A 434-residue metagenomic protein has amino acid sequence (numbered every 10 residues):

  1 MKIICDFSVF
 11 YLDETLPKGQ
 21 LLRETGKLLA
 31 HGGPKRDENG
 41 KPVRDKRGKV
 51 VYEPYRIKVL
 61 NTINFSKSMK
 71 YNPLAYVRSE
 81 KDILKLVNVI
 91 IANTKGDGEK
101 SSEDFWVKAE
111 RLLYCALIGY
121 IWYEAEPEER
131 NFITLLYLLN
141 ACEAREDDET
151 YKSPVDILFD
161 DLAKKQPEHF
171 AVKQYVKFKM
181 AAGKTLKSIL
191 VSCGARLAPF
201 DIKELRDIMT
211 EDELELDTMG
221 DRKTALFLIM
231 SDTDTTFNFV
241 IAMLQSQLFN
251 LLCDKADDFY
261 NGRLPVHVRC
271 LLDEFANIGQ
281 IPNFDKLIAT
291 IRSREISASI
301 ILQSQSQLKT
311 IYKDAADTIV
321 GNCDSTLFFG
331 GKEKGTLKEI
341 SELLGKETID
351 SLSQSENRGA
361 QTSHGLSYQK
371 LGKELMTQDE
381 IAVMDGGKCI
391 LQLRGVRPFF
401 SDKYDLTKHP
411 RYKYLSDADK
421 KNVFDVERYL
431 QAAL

Functional and structural regions predicted by a protein language model:
M1-I296, I311, A316, K370-E374 (+2 more regions): P-loop NTPase motor domains
I288-I390: Conserved ATP-driven motor cores of ASCE-family P-loop NTPases powering translocation/secretion/packaging/pilus
